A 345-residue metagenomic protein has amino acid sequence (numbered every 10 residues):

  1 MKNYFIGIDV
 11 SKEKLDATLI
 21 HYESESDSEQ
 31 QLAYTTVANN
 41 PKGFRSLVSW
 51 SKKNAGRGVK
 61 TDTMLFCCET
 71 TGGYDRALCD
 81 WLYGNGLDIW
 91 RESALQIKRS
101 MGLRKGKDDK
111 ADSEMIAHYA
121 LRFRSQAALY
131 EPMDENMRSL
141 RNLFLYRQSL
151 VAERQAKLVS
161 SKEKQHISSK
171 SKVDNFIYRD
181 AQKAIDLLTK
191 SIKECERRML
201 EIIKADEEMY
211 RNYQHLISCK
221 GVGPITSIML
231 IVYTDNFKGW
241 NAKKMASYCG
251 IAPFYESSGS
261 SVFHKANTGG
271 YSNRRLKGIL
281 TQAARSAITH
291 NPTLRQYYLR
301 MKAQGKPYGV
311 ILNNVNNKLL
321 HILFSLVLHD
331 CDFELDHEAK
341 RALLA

Functional and structural regions predicted by a protein language model:
K2-Y22, I116: Gly/Thr-rich phosphate-binding beta-strand-loop-beta motif of the actin/hexokinase/Hsp70
S24-L65: Nucleic-acid-processing active sites and adjacent nucleic-acid-binding tracks, predominantly divalent metal-dependent
M64-A77: Acidic, metal-coordinating catalytic cores used for nucleic-acid/nucleotide bond scission and strand-transfer chemistry
Y83: Anion (oxyanion) recognition and catalysis
W90-H215: Long, charge-rich intrinsically disordered scaffolds of nucleic-acid metabolism proteins
A128-N142, S169-V173, H264-N267, Q296-N313: Short, solvent-exposed helix-loop connector elements
I217-S218, P224, I228-Q304, Y308 (+1 more regions): Phosphate-backbone recognition surface of nucleic-acid-processing proteins
S260-S261, Y298-A345: Low-complexity, acidic/Ser/Thr- and charged residue-rich accessory regions of DNA metabolism proteins
